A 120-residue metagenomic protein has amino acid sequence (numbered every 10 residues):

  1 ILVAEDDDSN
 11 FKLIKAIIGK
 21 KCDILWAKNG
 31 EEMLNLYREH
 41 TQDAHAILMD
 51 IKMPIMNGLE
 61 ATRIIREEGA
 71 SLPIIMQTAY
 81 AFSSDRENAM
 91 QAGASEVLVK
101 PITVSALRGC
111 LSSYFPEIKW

Functional and structural regions predicted by a protein language model:
E5: Conserved acidic carboxylate
K12-G19: Charged docking surfaces used in two-component/phosphorelay signaling
W26-A46: Acidic, metal-coordinating helix/loop segments flanking the phosphotransfer/catalytic sites of two-component signaling
N29-E32, N57-A61: Acidic catalytic/metal-coordinating carboxylates
M53: Receiver (REC) domain active-site loop signature in two-component systems and cognate sites in sensor histidine kinases
N88, I102-L111: C-terminal output helix
S95: Short, glycine/charged-rich "phosphate-handling" switch motifs in NTP-dependent and phosphotransfer domains
